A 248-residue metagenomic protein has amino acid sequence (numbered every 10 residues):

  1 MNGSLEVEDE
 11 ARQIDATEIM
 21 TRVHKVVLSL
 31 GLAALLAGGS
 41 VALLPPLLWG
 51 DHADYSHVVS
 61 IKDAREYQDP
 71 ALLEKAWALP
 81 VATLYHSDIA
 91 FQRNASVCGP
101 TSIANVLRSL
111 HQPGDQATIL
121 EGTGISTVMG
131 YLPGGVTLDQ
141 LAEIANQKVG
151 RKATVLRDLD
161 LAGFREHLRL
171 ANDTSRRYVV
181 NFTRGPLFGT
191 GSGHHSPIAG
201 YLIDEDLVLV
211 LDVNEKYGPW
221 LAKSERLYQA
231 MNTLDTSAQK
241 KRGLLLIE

Functional and structural regions predicted by a protein language model:
M1, L36-A37, L48, K241: Intrinsically disordered, low-complexity segments enriched in small/polar residues
M1, M20-V23, L156: Charged interaction patches that mediate protein-protein contacts
M1-T17: N-terminal amphipathic/basic-hydrophobic helices that include classical n-h-c signal peptides and signal-anchor
E6, R22-V26, H57: Detector for intrinsically disordered, low-structure N-terminal pre-sequences
D15-L36: N-terminal Sec-pathway targeting helices
S29, A37-G134: Active-site-adjacent structural segments surrounding the nucleophilic cysteine of cysteine proteases and isopeptidases
S40, P45-P46, S60-D63, G122-L245: Conserved active-site-adjacent core of cysteine acyl-enzyme catalytic domains
